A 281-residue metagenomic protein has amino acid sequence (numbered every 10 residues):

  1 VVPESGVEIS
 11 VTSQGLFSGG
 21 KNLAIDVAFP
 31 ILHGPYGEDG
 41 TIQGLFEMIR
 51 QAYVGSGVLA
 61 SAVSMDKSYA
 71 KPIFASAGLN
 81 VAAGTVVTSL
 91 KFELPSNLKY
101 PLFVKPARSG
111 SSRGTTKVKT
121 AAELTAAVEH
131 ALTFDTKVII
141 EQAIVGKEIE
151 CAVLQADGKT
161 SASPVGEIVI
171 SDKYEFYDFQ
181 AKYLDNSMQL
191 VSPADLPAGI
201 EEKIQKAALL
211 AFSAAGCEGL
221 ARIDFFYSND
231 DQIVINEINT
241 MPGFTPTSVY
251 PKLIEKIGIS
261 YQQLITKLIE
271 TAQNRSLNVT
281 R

Functional and structural regions predicted by a protein language model:
V1-V54, V58-L59, V63-M65, Y69 (+4 more regions): ATP-binding N-terminal substructure of ATP-dependent carboxylate-amine bond-forming enzymes
S18-N22, R50, S61-K147: Active-site nucleotide/adenylate-binding loops and adjacent lid/helix of ATP-dependent enzymes
G44-Y53, A122-T125, K256-I259: A glycine- and small-aliphatic-rich helix-loop capping segment at beta-alpha/alpha-beta transitions that lines
E47, P72-F74, P101-L102, A156-G158 (+1 more regions): Short, hinge-like loop/turn segments at secondary-structure boundaries
V87, T115-T120, V153-A156, S228 (+2 more regions): Short beta-strand-to-turn element immediately C-terminal to the catalytic PLP-Schiff-base lysine in fold type I
K119-K206, Q232-V234: Phosphate-binding site of ATP-dependent enzymes
D195-R281: ATP-dependent carboxylate activation and anion-phosphoryl transfer catalytic cores that bind Mg-ATP to form
